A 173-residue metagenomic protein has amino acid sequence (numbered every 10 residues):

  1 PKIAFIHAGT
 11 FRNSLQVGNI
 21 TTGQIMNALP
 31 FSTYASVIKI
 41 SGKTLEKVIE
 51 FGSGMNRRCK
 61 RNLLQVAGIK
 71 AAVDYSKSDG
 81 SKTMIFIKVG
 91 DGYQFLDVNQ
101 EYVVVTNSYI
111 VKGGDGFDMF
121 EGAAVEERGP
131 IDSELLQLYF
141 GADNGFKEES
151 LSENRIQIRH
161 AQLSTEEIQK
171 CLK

Functional and structural regions predicted by a protein language model:
P1-K173: Feature captures C-terminal
